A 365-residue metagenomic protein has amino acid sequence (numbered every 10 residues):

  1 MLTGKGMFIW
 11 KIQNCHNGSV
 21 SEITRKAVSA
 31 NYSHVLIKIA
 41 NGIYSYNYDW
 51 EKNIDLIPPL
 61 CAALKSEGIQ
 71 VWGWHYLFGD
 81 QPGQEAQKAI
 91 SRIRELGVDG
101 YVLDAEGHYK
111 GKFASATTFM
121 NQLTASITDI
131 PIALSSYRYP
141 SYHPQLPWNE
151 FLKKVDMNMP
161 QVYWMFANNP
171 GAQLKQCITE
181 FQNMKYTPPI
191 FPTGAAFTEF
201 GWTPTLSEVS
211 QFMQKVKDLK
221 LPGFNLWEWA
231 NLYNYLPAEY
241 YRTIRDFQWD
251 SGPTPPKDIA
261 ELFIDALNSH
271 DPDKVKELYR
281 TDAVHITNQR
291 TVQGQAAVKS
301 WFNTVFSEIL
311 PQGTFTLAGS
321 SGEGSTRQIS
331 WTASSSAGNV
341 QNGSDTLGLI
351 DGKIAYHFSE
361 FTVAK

Functional and structural regions predicted by a protein language model:
M7-I12, I69-P82, T117-Q145, P188-E199: Aromatic-lined carbohydrate-recognition surfaces of secreted/lumenal glycan-active proteins
S33-S45, K88-S115, G223-L226: Active-site groove signature of glycoside hydrolases
I37, G97-Y109, P144-A172, W227-L232: Aromatic- and acid-rich polysaccharide-binding/catalytic face of secreted or lumenal carbohydrate-active enzymes
Y101, S269-D282, I286: Short, well-ordered alpha-helical segments enriched in acidic and aromatic residues
Y163-A167, P188-G252: Substrate-binding cleft of secreted/luminal carbohydrate-active enzymes
P253-H270, L278: Short, aromatic-enriched amphipathic alpha-helices that serve as compact interaction elements
N268, I286, K299-K365: A beta-strand edge to alpha-helix "cap/lid" segment located at domain peripheries
D282-Q293, E308: A short gly/proline-enriched turn/hairpin at secondary-structure junctions
